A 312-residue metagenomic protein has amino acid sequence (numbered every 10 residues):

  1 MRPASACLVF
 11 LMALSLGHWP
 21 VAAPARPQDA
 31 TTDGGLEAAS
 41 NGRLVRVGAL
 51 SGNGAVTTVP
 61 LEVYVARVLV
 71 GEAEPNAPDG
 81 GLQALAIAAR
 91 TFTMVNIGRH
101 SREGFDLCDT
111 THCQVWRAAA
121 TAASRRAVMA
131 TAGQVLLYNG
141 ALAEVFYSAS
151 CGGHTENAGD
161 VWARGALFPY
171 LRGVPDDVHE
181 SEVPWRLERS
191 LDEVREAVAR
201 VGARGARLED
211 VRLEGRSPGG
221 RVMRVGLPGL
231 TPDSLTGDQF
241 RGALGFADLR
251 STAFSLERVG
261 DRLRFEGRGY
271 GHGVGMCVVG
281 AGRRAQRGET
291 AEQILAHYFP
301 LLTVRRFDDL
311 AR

Functional and structural regions predicted by a protein language model:
M1-R312: Conserved, single-site charged/polar hotspot
